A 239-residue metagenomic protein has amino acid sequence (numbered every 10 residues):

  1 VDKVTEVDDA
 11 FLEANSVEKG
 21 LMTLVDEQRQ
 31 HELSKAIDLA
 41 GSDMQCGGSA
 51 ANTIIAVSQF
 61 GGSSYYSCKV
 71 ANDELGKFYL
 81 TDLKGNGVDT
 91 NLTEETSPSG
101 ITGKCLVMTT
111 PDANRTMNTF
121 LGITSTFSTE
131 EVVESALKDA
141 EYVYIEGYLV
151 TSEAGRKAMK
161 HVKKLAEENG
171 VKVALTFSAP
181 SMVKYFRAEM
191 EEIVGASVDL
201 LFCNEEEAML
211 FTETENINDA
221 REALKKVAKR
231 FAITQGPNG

Functional and structural regions predicted by a protein language model:
V1-G20, S42, A71, K77-T96 (+1 more regions): Ribokinase/PfkB-type carbohydrate-kinase core domain
V1-S67, K77-F78: Glycine-rich phosphate/adenosyl-contacting loop at the front of the ribokinase-like
